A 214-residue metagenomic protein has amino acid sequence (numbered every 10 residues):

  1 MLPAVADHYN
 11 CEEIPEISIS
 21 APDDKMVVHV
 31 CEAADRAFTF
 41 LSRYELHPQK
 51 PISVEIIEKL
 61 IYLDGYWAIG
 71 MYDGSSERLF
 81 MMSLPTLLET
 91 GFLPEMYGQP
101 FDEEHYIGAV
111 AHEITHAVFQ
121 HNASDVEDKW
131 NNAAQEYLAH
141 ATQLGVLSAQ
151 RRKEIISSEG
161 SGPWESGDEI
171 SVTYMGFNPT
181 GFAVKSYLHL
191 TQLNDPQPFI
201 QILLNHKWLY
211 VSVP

Functional and structural regions predicted by a protein language model:
M1-A4: Gram-negative bacterial Sec-dependent N-terminal signal peptides
D7-K25, L84-E95: Acidic/histidine-rich, surface-exposed loop or edge segments in extracytoplasmic proteins
M26-L87, E103: Auxiliary, metal-adjacent structural segments of Zn-dependent hydrolase domains
L87-V110, W130: Short pre-active-site segment immediately N-terminal to the catalytic Zn-binding motif
G108-H121: Active-site recognition of the HExxH zinc-binding catalytic motif
N122-N131: Short helix/strand-bridging catalytic loops that position acidic/His residues to coordinate divalent metals and engage
W130-G162: Post-HExxH zinc-binding segment in Zn-dependent metallohydrolases
A149-P214: Long, well-structured alpha-helical subdomains associated with metal-dependent extracellular/ecto-lumenal hydrolases
